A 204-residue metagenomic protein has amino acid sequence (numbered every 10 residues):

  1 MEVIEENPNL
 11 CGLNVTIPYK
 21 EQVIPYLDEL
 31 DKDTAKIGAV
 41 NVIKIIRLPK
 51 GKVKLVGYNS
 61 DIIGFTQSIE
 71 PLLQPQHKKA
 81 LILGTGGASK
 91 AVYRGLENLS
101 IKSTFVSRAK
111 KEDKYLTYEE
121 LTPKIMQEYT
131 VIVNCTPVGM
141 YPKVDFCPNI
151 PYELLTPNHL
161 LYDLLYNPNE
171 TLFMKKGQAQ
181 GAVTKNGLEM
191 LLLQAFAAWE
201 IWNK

Functional and structural regions predicted by a protein language model:
M1-L72: Phosphate/diphosphate ligand-binding glycine-rich loop within oxidoreductases
P25-D28, Q67, P71, R94 (+4 more regions): Short, well-ordered alpha-helices that flank and scaffold nucleotide-derived cofactor binding pockets
N59-I62, I69, L73, H77-E97: Glycine-rich adenosine-cofactor-binding loop
Q67, V183-K204: Active-site capping/gating segments
A80, S103, T184: Hydrophobic anchor at the start of a short beta-strand that flanks the dinucleotide cofactor-binding loop
G86, A109, N167: Residues in the short beta-alpha loop(s) of Rossmann-like NAD(P)-binding domains
N98-L116: NAD(P)-binding Rossmann-fold cofactor-contacting core
D113-K185: Rossmann-like adenosine-cofactor binding region
